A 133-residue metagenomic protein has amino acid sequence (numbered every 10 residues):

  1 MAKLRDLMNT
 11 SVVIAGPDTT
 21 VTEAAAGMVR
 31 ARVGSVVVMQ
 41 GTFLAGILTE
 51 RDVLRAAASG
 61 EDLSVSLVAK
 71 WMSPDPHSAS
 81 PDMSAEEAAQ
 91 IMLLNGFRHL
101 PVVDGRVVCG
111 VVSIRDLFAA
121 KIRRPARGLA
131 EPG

Functional and structural regions predicted by a protein language model:
A2-V12, S66-P76: Bateman (tandem CBS) regulatory domains
L7, G27, A56-A57, W71: Amphipathic alpha-helical segments that mediate coupling or scaffolding at interfaces
I14-R32, M39, A79-G96, V103 (+1 more regions): The conserved cystathionine-beta-synthase
M28-A31, V36-D52, M92, L100-R115: A glycine-centered beta-loop-beta connector
R55-S66, P125-A126: Short, charge-rich, low-complexity interaction segments located in flexible loops at or near secondary-structure
S84, V108-G133: Cytosolic regulatory modules rich in charged/polar residues
